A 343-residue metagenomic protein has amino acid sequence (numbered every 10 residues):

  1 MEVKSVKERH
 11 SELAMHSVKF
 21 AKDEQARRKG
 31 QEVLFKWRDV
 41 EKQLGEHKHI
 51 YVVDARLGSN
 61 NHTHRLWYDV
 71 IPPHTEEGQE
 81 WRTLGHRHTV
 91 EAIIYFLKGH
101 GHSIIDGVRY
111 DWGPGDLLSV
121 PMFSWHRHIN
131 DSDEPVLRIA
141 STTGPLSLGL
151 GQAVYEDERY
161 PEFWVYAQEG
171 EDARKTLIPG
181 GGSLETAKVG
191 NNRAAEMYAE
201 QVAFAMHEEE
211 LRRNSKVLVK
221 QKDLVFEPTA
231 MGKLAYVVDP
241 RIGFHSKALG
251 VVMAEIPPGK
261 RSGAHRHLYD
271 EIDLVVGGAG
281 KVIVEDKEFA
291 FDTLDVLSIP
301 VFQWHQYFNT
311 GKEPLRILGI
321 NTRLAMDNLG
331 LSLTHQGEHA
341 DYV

Functional and structural regions predicted by a protein language model:
M1-W67, D157, F163-K247, S332-V343: A short, N-terminal "cap"/entry segment at the start of jelly-roll beta-barrel domains of the cupin/DSBH fold
K48-A55, W67-R87, K233-D239, V252-H267 (+1 more regions): Conserved short histidine dyad/triad with adjacent acidic residue
L57-N61, L84-H88, N130, P145 (+3 more regions): Short, low-complexity cationic-aromatic patches
L66-V70, I93-Y95, R109, L117-S119 (+7 more regions): Conserved hydrophobic/aromatic beta-strand scaffold that supports enzyme active sites
E77-R82, R87-P114, S124, R261 (+2 more regions): A short beta-strand-loop-beta hairpin characteristic of the jelly-roll/cupin
R82-T83, S103-I104, V120, H126-S132 (+6 more regions): Short beta-strand His + acidic residue motifs that chelate non-heme Fe in jelly-roll/DSBH and cupin folds
G113-P114, M122-Q152, H245, D292-T293 (+1 more regions): Ligand-binding loop in jelly-roll beta-barrel domains
F204, L234, L249-M253, P257-P258 (+2 more regions): Eukaryotic modular interaction domains in large regulatory/scaffold proteins
